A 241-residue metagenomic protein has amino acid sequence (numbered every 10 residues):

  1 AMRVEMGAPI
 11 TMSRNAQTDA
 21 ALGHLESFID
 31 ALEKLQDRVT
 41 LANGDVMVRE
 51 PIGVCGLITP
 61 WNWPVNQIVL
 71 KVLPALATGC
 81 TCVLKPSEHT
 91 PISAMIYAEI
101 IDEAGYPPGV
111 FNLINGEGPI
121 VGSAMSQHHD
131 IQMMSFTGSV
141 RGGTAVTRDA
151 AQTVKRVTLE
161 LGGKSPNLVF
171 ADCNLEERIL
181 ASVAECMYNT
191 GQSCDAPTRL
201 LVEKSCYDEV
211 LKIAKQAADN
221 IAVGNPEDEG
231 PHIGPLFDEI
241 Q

Functional and structural regions predicted by a protein language model:
A1-M6, A20, L32, S205: N-terminal alpha-helical segment of soluble enzymes
A1-V4, D37-L41, S193-D195, P226-G230: Short coil/turn segments at secondary-structure boundaries
R3, R14, E26, S126-Q127 (+3 more regions): Alpha-helix boundary recognition
A8-Q17, D45, L113-N115: Short loop-beta-helix segment that forms the pyridoxal 5′-phosphate
I10-L35, Q241: Long amphipathic alpha-helix in the N-terminal Rossmann-like dinucleotide-binding domain of NAD(P)-dependent
D37-E177, G230: Rossmann-like NAD(P) dinucleotide-binding subdomain of oxidoreductase/dehydrogenase enzymes
M133, R141-Q241: ALDH superfamily catalytic-core signature
